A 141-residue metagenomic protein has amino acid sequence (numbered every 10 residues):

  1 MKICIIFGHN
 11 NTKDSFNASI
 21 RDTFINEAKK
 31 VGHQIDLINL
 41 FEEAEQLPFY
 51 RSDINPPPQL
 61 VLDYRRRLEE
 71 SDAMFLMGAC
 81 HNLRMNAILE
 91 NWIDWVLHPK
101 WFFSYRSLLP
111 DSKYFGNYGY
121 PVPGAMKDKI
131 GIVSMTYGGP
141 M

Functional and structural regions predicted by a protein language model:
M1-H33: N-terminal beta1-alpha1 ligand-phosphate binding loop
I6-G8, I38, S134-T136: Short hydrophobic segments within beta-strands
T12-K13, A44, P140: Flexible, glycine-rich phosphate/dinucleotide-binding loops and adjacent beta-alpha linkers at cofactor/substrate
A18-R21, R51-D53, L89-W92: Short, glycine/charged-enriched secondary-structure capping and boundary segments
L37-Q59: N-terminal beta-loop-helix "entrance" segment that forms/cooperates in small-molecule cofactor or anionic ligand
P56-M141: Helix-loop-strand module that forms the ligand-binding subsite of alpha/beta enzymes
